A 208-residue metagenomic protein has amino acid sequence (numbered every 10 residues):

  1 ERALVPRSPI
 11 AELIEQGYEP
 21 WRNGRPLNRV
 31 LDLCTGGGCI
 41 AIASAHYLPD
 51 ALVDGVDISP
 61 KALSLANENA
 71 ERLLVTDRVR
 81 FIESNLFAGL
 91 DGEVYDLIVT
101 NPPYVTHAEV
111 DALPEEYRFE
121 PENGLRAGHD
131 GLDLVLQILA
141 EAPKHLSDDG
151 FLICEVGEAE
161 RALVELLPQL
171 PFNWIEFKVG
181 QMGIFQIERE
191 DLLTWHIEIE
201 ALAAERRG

Functional and structural regions predicted by a protein language model:
E1-P49, P60-L65: SAM-dependent Rossmann-like transferase core, predominantly class I methyltransferases with a strong bias toward
S8, R207-G208: Positively charged, low-complexity intrinsically disordered regions
E15-Q16, D50-L52, V56-R207: S-adenosylmethionine
